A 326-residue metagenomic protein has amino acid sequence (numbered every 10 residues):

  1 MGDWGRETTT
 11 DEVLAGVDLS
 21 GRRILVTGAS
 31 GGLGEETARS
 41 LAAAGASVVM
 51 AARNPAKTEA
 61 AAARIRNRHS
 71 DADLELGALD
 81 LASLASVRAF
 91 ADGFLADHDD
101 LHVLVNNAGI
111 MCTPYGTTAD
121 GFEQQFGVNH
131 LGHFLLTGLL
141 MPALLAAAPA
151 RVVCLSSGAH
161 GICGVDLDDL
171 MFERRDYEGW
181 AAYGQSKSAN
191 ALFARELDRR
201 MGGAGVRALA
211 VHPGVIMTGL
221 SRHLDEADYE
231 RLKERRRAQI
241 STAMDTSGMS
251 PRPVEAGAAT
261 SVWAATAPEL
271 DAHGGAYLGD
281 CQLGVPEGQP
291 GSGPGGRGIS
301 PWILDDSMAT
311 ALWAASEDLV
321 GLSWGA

Functional and structural regions predicted by a protein language model:
G2, S186, R235-G296, D306-T310 (+2 more regions): C-terminal helical subdomain
G2-E230, E234-R236, D318-A326: Rossmann-fold NAD(P)H-dependent dehydrogenase/reductase core
M50, L79, M249, P301-L304: Pocket-edge positions in alpha/beta enzyme catalytic cores
S83, D169, T266-A267, D305: Polar helix-capping/helix-linker motif
S86-L95, G288-G298: Short, charged low-complexity intrinsically disordered segments located at boundaries of structured domains
D120, Q124, Y177-A181, D245-G248 (+1 more regions): Short coil/turn segments at secondary-structure junctions
D228-E234, P294-R297, P301: A catalytic-pocket lid/entrance helix-loop region that shapes and gates access to the active site across common
